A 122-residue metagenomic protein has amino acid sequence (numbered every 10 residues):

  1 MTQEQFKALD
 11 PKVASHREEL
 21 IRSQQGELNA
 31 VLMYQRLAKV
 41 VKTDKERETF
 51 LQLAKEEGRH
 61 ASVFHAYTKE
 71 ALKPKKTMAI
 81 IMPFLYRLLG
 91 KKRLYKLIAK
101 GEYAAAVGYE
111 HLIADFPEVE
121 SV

Functional and structural regions predicted by a protein language model:
M1-V122: Non-heme di-metal
